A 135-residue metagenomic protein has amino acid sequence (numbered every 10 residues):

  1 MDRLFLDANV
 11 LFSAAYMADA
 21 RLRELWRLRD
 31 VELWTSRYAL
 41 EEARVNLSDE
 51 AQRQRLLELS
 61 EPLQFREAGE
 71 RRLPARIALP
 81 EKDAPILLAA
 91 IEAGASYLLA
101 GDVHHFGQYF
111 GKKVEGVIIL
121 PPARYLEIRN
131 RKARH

Functional and structural regions predicted by a protein language model:
M1-T35: Short, well-structured N-terminal submotif of metal-dependent ribonuclease cores
D7-A8, S36, D102, P121-P122: A secondary-structure boundary/capping signal
V10-L11, A39, I86, H104-F106 (+1 more regions): Alpha-helix capping/helix-boundary segments
A15-Y16, L47, F110: Short, flexible helix/strand-to-coil boundary loops that buttress conserved ligand/catalytic motifs in alpha/beta
R27-A78: PIN-domain endoribonuclease scaffold, especially VapC-family toxins
F65-Y109: Active-site neighborhoods of divalent-metal-dependent phosphate/nucleic-acid chemistry enzymes
R76-I77, H104-H135: Acidic, PIN/NYN-like endoribonuclease modules and their adjacent C-terminal/linker elements
